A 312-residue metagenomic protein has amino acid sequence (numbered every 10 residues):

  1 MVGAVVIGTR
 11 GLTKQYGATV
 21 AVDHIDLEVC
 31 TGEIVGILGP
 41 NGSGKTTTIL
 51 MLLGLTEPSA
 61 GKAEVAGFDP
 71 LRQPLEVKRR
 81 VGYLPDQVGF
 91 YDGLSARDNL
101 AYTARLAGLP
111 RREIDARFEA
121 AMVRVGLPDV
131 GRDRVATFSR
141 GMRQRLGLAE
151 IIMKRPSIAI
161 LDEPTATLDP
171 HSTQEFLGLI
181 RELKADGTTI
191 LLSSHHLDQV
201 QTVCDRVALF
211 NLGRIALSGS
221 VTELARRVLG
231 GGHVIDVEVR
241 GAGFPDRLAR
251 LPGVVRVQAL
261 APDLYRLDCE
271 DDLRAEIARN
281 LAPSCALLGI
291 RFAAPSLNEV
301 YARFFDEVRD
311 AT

Functional and structural regions predicted by a protein language model:
M1-A4, D310-T312: Short, low-complexity, intrinsically disordered N-terminal peptides in bacterial proteins
A4-T9, K14-L212, L217: ABC transporter nucleotide-binding domains
G39, R256-A259, F292: Hydrophobic/anchoring residues in structured secondary elements
G67, P74, V239-G241, D271 (+1 more regions): Short loop or secondary-structure boundary microenvironments that flank and position key functional residues
K78, M122, A225, Y301-A302: Conserved protein kinase catalytic domain
P156, P252-V255, C285: Structural motif
L177-D268: ABC transporter nucleotide-binding domain
D271-T312: C-terminal coupling/interaction segments
